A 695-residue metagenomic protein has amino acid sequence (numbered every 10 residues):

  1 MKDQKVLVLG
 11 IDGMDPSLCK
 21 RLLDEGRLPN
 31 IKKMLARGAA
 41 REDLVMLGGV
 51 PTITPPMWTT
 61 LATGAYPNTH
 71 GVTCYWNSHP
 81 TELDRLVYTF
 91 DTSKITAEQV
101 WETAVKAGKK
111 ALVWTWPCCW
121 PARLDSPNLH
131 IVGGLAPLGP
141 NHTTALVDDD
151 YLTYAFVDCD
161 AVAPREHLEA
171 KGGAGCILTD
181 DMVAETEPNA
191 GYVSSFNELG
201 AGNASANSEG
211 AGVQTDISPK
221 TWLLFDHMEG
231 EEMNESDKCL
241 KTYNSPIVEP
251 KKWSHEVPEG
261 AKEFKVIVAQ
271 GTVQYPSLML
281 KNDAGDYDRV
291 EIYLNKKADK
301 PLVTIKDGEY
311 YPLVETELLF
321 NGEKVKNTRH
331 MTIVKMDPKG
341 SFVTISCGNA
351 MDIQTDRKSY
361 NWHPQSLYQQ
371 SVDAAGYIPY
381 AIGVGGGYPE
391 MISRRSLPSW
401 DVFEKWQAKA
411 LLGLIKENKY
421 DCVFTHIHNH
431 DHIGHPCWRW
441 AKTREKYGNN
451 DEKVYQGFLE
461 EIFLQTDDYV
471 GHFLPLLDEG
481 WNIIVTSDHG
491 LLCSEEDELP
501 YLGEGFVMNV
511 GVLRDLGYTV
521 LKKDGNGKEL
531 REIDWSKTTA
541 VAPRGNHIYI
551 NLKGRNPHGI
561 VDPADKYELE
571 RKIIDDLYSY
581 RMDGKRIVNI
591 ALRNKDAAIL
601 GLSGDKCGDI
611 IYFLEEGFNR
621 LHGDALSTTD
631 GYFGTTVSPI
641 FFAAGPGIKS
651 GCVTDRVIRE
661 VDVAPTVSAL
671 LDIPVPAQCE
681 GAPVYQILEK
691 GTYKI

Functional and structural regions predicted by a protein language model:
K2-Q4, I11, G26, A36-R37 (+6 more regions): Secreted, luminal/periplasmic, and some membrane-associated catalytic domains that remodel anionic oxygen-ester
D3-V6, V113, A190, F403-C437 (+1 more regions): Active-site regions of oxyanion-processing enzymes, predominantly non-cytosolic
D15, N429-I433, C493: Feature marks short, surface-exposed loop/turn motifs that line or immediately flank catalytic pockets and channel
P29, I95-E102, K405, K409 (+6 more regions): A structural signal for well-ordered alpha-helical segments within the folded catalytic domains of diverse enzymes
S366-R395, I427-G457: Active-site-proximal, well-structured secondary-structure segments within enzyme catalytic domains
L397-V423, R439-I483, C493, K566-R581 (+1 more regions): A long, amphipathic alpha-helix that forms part of the scaffold/cap immediately adjacent to metal-dependent active
E615-A664: Low-complexity, glycine/alanine/valine/leucine- and proline-rich hydrophobic stretches
V657, V663, S668, I673 (+1 more regions): Long, internal low-complexity/basic segments
